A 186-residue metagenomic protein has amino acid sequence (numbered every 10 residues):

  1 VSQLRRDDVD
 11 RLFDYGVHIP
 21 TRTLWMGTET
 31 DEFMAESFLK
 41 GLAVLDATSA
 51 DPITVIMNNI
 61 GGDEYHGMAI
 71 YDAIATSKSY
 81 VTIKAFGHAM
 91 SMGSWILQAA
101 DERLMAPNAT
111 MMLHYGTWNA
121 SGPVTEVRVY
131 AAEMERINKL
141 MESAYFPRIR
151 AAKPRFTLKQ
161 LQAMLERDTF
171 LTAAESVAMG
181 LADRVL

Functional and structural regions predicted by a protein language model:
V1-L186: N-terminal organellar transit peptides
